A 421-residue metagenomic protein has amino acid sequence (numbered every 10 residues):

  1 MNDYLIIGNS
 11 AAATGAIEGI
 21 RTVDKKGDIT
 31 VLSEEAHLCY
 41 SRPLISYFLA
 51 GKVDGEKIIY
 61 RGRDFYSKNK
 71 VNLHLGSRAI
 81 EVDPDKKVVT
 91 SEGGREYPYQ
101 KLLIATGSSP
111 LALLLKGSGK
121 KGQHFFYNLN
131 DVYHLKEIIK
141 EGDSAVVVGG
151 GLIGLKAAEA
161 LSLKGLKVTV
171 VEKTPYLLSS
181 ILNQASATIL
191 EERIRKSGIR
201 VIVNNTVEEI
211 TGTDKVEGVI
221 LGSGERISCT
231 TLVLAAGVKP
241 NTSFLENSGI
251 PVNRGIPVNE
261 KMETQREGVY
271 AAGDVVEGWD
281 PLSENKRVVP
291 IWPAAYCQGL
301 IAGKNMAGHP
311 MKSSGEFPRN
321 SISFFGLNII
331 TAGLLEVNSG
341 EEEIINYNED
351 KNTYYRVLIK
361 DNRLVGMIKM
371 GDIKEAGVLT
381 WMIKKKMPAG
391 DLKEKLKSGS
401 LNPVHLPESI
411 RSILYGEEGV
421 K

Functional and structural regions predicted by a protein language model:
M1, L5, R61-V146, I220-G224 (+4 more regions): FAD-binding core/adjacent interface of flavoenzyme oxidoreductases
M1-N72, A160-L182: Beta1-alpha1 glycine-rich phosphate/pyrophosphate-binding loop at the start of Rossmann-like nucleotide-binding domains
N2, T22, V275-A376: Mid-to-C-terminal Rossmann-like scaffold of FAD/NAD(P)H-dependent oxidoreductases
G8-A11, Y127-N128, V148-I153: Glycine-rich Rossmann-fold phosphate-binding loop(s) that bind the pyrophosphate of adenine dinucleotide cofactors
K26-D28, L73-S91, Y97, L163-E260: A Rossmann-like FAD-binding core segment of flavoenzymes
D28, K57-I58, V252-G255, H309-R319: A short alpha-helix-loop-beta-strand transition element characteristic of N-terminal alpha/beta dinucleotide-binding
G119-G142, D214-I220, E225-I301, D391 (+1 more regions): FAD-site-proximal beta/loop scaffold in flavoenzymes
D350-I410: C-terminal auxiliary extensions adjacent to catalytic cores
